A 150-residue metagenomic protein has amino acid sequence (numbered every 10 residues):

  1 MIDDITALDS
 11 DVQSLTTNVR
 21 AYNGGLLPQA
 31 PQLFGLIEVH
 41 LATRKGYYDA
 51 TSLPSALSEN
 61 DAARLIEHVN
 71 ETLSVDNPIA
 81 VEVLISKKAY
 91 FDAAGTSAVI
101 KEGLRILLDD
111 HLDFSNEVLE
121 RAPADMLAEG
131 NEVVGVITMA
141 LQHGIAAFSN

Functional and structural regions predicted by a protein language model:
M1-N150: Mature, structured extracellular domains of secreted fungal proteins
